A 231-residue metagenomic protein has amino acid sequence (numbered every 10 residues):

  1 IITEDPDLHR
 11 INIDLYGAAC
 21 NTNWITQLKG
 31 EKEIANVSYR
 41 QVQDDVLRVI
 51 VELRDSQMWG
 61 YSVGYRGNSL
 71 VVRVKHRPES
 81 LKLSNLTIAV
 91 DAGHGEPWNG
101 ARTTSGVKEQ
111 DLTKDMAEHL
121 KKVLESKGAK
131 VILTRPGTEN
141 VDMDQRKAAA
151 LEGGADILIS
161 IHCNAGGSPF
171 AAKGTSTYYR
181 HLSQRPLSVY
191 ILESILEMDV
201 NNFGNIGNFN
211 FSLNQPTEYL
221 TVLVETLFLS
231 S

Functional and structural regions predicted by a protein language model:
I1-T87: Signal-peptide-cleaved, periplasmic/extracellular N-terminal interaction regions immediately downstream of the signal
L15-G17, L53-D55, V74-H76, A92-H94 (+3 more regions): Flexible glycine-/small-residue-rich
S69, R73-I157, G166-S168, K173 (+1 more regions): Active-site histidine-acidic residue metal-binding/catalytic motifs, centered on HxH/HExxH-like signatures
M143-K147, I206-F211: Alpha-helical scaffolding within the catalytic cores of extracellular/periplasmic polymer-degrading hydrolases
S160-S168, Y178-Y179, N208-S231: Active-site-adjacent mobile loop/cap segments within catalytic or ligand-binding domains
A172-P186: A short, gly/pro- and small-residue-rich
Q184-G207: Active-site-adjacent substrate-binding region of metalloamidase/peptidase-like peptide-processing proteins
